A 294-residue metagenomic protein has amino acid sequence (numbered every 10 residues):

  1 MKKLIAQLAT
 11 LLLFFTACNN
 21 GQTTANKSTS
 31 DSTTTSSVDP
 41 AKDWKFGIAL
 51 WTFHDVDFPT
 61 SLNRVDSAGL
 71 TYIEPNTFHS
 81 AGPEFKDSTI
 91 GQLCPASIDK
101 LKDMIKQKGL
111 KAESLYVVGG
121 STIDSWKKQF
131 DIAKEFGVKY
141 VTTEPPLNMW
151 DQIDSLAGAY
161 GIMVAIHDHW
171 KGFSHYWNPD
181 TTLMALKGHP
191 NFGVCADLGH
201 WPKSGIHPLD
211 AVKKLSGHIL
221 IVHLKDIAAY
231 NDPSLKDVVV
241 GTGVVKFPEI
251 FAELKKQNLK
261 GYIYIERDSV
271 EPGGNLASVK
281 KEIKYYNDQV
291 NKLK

Functional and structural regions predicted by a protein language model:
K2-T10: Sec-dependent signal peptide recognition, specifically the positively charged N-region followed immediately by
C18-L50, H54-Y72, K134-G137, S155 (+3 more regions): Histidine-acidic metal/acid-base catalytic patches
T52-H54, T77-H79, V118-S121, P146-M149 (+4 more regions): Active-site-proximal loop/turn and secondary-structure-junction residues that shape catalytic pockets, frequently
I73-P75, A112-L115, T142-T143, Y262-I265: Short beta-strand segments at enzyme active-site cores
E74-K100: Glycine-rich, proline-tolerant flexible connector loops at the mouths of alpha/beta enzymes
I90-Q107, Q152-A159, I250-E253: Catalytic-core regions built around general acid/base machinery
M104-G193, P202-G205, L276-A277: Active-site acidic/histidine proton-transfer and metal-coordination neighborhood in alpha/beta enzyme cores
